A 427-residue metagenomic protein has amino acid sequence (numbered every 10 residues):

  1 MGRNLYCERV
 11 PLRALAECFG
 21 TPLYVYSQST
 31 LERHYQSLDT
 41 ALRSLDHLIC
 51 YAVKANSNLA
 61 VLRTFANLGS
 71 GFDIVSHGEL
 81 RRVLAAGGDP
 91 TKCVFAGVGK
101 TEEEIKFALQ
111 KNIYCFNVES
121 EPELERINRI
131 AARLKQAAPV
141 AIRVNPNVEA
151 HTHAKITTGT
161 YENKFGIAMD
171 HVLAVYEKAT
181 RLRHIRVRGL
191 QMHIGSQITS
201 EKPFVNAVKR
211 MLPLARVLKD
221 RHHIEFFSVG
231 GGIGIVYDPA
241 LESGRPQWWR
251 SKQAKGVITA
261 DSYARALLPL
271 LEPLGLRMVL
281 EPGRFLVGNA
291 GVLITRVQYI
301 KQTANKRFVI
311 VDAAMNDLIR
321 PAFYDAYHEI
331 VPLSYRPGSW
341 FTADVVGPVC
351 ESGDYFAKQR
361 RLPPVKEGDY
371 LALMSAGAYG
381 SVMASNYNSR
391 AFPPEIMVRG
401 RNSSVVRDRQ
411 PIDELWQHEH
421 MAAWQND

Functional and structural regions predicted by a protein language model:
M1-A138, E177, R181-R186, P213-H222 (+1 more regions): A charged N-terminal "starter" segment
P11, S27-T30, H34, S57-V61 (+18 more regions): General structural feature for long, well-ordered alpha-helical segments within catalytic domains of soluble enzymes
L31, K54, S76, A108 (+7 more regions): Conserved, mostly hydrophobic/aromatic
C50-Y51, F72, G97, F116-E119 (+5 more regions): Glycine- and other small-residue-rich loops at beta-strand/loop junctions that grip anionic moieties
A55-S57, G78, G99-K100, S120-P122 (+5 more regions): Active-site-proximal loop/turn and secondary-structure-junction residues that shape catalytic pockets, frequently
F72-D73, C93, F116, L190 (+3 more regions): Hydrophobic residues within beta-strands of alpha/beta enzymes
N147-R296, N388, R399: Active-site loop/helix belt of alpha/beta enzymes
A266-L268, L274-D427: Charged (often Lys/Glu-rich) extended helix/loop segments that serve as interaction or gating elements
